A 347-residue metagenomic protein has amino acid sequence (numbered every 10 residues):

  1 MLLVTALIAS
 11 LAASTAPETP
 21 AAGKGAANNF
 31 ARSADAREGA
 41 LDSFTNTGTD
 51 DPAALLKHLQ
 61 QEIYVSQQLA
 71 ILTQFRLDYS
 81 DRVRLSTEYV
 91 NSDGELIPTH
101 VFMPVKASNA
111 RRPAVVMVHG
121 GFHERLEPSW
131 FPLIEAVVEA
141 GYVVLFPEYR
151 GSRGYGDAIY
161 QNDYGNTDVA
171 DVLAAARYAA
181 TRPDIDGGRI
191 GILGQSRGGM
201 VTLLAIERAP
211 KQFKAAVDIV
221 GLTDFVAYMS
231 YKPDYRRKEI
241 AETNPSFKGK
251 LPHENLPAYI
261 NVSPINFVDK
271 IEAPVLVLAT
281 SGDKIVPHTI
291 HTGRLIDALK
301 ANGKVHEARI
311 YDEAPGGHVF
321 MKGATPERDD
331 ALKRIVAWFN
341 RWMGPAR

Functional and structural regions predicted by a protein language model:
L2, L59-E62, N162: Alpha-helical transmembrane segments
L2-A12: Bacterial N-terminal signal peptides
T5, T73, T202: Ser/Thr-centric signal marking residues that sit in or immediately flank functional binding/regulatory motifs
S10-A21: Signal peptide processing junction and immediate N-terminal pro/mature segment of secreted/exported proteins
G25-D50, H123, P128-S129, V144 (+1 more regions): Short, charged N-terminal helix-start/capping segments
A27-V105: Non-catalytic accessory segments flanking enzyme active sites
F75-P98, V105-G188, Q195-S196, S230 (+1 more regions): Cap/lid segment of the alpha/beta-hydrolase catalytic domain
Y149-R347: Active-site-proximal cap/loop segments of hydrolase catalytic domains
